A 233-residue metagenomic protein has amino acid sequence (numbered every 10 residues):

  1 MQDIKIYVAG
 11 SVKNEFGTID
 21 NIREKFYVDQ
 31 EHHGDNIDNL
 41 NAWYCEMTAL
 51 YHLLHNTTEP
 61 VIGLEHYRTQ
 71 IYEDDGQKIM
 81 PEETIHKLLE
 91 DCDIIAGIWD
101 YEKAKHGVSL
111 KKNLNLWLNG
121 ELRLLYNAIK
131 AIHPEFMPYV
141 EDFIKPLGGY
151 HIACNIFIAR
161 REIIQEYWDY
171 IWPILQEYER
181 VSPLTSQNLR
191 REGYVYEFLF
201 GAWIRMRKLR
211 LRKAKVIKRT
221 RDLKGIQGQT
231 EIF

Functional and structural regions predicted by a protein language model:
M1-F233: ER/Golgi luminal nucleotide-sugar-dependent glycosyltransferases, focusing on the catalytic module
